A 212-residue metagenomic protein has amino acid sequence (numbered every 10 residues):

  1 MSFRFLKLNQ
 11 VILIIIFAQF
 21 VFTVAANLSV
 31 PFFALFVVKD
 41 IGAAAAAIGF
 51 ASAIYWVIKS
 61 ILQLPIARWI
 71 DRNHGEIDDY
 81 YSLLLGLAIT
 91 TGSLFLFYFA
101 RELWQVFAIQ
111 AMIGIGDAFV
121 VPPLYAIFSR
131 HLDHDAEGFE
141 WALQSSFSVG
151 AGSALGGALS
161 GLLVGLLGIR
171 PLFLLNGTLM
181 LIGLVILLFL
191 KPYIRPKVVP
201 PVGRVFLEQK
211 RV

Functional and structural regions predicted by a protein language model:
F5-W56: Helix-loop boundary and gating motifs at the non-cytosolic
N9-Q10, L96-Q110: Helix-loop junctions at membrane interfaces in 12-TM secondary transporters
A44, L162-M180: A membrane-interface helix-boundary motif in multi-pass transporters
A47, D78, A136-Q144: Cytoplasmic loop-to-transmembrane helix junctions
F50-R68: Central cavity-lining transmembrane alpha-helices of secondary-active solute carriers, predominantly the Major
L62-I77, V164: Helix-to-loop junctions at the C-terminal end of transmembrane segments in multipass secondary transporters
D78-F95, G177: Structural signature of the two symmetry-related core transmembrane helices
F119-D133: Intracellular juxtamembrane helix-capping segments at the cytosolic ends of symmetry-related transmembrane helices
